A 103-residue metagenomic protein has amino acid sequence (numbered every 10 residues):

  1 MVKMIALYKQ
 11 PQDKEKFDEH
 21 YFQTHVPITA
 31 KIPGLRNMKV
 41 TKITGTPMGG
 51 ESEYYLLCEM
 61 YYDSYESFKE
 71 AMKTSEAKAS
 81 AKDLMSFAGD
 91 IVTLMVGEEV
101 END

Functional and structural regions predicted by a protein language model:
M1-D103: Macromolecular interaction modules
